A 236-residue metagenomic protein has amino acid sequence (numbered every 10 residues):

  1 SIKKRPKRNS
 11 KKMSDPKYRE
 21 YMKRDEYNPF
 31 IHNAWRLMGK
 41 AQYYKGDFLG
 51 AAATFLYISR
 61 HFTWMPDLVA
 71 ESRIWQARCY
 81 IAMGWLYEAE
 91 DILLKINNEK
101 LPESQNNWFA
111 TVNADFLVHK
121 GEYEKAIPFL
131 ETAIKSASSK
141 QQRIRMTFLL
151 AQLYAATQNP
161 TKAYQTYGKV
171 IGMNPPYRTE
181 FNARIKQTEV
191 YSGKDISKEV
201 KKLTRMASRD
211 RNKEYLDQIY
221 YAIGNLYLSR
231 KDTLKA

Functional and structural regions predicted by a protein language model:
S1-A236: Acidic, polar-rich low-complexity tracts and alpha-helical solenoid repeat scaffolds
